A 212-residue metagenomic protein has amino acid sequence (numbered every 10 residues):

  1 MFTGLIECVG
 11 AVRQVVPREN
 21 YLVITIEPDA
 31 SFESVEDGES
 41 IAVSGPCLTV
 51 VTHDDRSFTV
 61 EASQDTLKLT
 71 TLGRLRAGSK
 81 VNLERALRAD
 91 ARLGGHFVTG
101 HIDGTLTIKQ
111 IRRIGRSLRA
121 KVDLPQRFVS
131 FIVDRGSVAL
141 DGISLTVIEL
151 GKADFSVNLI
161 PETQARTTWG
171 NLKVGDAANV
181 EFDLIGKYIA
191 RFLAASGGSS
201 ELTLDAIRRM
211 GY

Functional and structural regions predicted by a protein language model:
M1-Y212: Conserved loop->alpha-helix
